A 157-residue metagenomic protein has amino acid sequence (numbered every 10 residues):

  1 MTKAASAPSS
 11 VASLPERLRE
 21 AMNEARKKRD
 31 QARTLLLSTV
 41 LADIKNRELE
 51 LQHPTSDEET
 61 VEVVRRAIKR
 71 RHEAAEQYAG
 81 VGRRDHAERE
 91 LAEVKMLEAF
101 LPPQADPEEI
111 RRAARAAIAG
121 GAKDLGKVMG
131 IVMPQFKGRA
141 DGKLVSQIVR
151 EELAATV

Functional and structural regions predicted by a protein language model:
M1-V157: Charged, compositionally biased, marginally structured helical/coil segments
